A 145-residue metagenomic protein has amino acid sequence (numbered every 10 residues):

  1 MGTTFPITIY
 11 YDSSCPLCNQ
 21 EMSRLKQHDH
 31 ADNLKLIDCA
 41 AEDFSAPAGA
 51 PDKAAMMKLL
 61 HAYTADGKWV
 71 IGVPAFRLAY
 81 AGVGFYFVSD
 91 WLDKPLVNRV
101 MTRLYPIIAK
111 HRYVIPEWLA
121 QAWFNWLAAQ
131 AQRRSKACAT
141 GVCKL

Functional and structural regions predicted by a protein language model:
M1-H28: Local sequence-structure signature of Cys/Sec-based thiol-disulfide redox active-site neighborhoods
P6, N33, L59: A residue-level signal for beta-strand positions that form part of recognition/binding surfaces within mature
H28-A31, K94: Acidic-histidine catalytic/liganding microenvironments
D32-S45: Thiol-based oxidoreductase modules, predominantly thioredoxin-like and allied folds used for disulfide exchange
S45-L145: Thiol/selenol-based redox catalytic cores and closely related redox-interacting motifs
